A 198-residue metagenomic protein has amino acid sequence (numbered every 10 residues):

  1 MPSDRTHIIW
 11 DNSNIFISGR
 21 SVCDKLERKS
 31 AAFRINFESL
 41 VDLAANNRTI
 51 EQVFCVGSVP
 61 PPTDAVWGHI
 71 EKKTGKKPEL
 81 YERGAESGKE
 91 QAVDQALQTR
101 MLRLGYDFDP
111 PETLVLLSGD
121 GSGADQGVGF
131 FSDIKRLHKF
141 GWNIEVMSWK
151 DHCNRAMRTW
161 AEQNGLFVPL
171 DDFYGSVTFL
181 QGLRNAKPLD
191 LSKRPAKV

Functional and structural regions predicted by a protein language model:
M1-T99, H138-H152: Domain-level signal for Mg2+-assisted phosphodiester chemistry and nucleotide/NA-binding surfaces in nucleic-acid
N12, G119, L170: Fold-independent oxyanion-binding glycine-rich loops and adjacent beta-strand/coil segments at enzyme active sites
S18, A124-V128, R155-M157: Extracytoplasmic/secreted cell-surface and envelope-processing proteins
A44, L104-F108, R136-L137: Hydrophobic helix-cap positions at the C-terminus of alpha-helices in RecA-like/P-loop ATPase nucleotide-binding cores
A65-G75, F130-I134, N154-N164: Short, aromatic/basic amphipathic alpha-helical patches
M101-F130: Exposed acidic/Ser/Thr-rich ligand/metal-binding surfaces
A124-D133, L137-F140, L170-D171: Acidic, low-complexity intrinsically disordered regions
K150, R158-V198: C-terminal helix of von Willebrand factor
